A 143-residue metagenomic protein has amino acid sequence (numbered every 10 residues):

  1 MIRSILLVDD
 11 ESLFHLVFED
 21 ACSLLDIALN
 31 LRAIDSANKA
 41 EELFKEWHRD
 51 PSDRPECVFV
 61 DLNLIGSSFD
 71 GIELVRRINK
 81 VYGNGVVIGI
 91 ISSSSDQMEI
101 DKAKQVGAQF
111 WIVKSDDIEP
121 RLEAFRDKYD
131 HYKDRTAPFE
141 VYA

Functional and structural regions predicted by a protein language model:
R3-C22: Conserved acidic segment of CheY-like receiver
A33-C57, R121: Acidic, metal-coordinating helix/loop segments flanking the phosphotransfer/catalytic sites of two-component signaling
D53-C57, Y82-V87: His-Asp phosphorelay/catalytic-motif detector in bacterial-type signaling
V60-N63: Active-site residues of response regulator receiver
F69, E73, S94-I112, D116 (+1 more regions): Alpha4 helix (beta4-alpha4-beta5 surface) of REC/receiver domains from two-component response regulators
F69-N84: Short amphipathic alpha-helix used as the core "switch/output" element in two-component signaling
G85-S95: A short, hydrophobic beta-strand element within the central beta-sheet of small alpha/beta folds
P120-A143: CheY-like receiver
